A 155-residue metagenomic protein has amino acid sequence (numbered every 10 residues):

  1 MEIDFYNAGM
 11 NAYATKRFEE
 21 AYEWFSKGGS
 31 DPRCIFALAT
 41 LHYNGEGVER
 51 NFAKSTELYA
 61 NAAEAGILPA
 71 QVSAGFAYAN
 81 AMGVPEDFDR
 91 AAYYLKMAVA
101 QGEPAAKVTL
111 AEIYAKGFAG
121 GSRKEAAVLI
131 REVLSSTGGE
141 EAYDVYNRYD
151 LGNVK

Functional and structural regions predicted by a protein language model:
M1, Y13, G29-R33, N44-E46 (+5 more regions): Short helix-capping/linker turns of helical repeat alpha-solenoids
F5-Y6, N11-A12, K27-G28, I35-N44 (+3 more regions): Hydrophobic face of amphipathic alpha-helices that form TPR/SEL1-like repeat modules and related alpha-solenoid
G47, G83, A119-G121, L151-K155: Alpha-helical linker/edge segments of TPR/alpha-solenoid repeat scaffolds and analogous pre-/post-domain helices
V128-K155: Terminal, low-structured helical/coil segments at or just beyond the last alpha-helical repeat
